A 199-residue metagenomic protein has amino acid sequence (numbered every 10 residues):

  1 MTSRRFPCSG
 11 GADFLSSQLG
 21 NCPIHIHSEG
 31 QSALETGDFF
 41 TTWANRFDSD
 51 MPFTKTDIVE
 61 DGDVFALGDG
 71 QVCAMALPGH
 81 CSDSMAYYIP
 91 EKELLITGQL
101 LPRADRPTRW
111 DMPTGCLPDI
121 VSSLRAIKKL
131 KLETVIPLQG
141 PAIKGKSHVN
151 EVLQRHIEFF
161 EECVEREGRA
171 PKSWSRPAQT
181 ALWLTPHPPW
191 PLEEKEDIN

Functional and structural regions predicted by a protein language model:
M1-F65, R155-C163: Active-site HxH/HxHxD metal-binding segment of metal-dependent hydrolases
P7, G11-S17, F39-F47, D63-D69 (+3 more regions): Noncatalytic linker/hinge segments flanking ATPase motor cores
F40, V64, Q71-F159: Metallo-beta-lactamase
F47-V64, S84-Y87, H187-I198: Short, charge-rich amphipathic segments
V135, E161-G168, K172: Residue-level signal for secondary-structure boundary elements
A142, K146-V149, L153, V164-E167 (+1 more regions): Intrinsic-disorder-associated interaction segments
E167-N199: C-terminal regulatory/interaction regions
